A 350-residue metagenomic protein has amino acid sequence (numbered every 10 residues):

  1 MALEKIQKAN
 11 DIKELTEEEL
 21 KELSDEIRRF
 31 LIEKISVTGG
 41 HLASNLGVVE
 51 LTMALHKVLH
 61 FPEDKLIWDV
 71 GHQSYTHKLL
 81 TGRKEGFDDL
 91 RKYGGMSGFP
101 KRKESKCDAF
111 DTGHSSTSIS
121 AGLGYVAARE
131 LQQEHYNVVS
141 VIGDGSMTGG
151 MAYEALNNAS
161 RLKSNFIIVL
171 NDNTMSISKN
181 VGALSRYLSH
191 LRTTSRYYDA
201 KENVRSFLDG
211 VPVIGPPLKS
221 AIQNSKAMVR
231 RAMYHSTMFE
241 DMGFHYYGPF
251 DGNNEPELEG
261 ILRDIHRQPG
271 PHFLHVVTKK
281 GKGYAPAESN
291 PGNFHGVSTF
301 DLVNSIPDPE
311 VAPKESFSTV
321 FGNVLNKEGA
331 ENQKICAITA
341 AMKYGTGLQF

Functional and structural regions predicted by a protein language model:
M1-T81, M238-L262, Q268, H272-T278: N-terminal amphipathic, basic-rich helices that act as targeting or association modules
K8-K13, I32-G40, E104-D111, G243-G248 (+3 more regions): Glycine- and acidic
E19, L23, I27, L31 (+17 more regions): General structural feature for long, well-ordered alpha-helical segments within catalytic domains of soluble enzymes
D25-S36, H60, K92-G95, A127-L131 (+11 more regions): Generic secondary-structure signature for well-ordered alpha-helical cores
H41-L162, F317, E328-F350: Cofactor-binding active-site loop characterized by glycine-rich and histidine/acidic residues
D69, V141-I142, I167-N171, H275-K280: Short beta-strand segments
K84-P100, R161-S178, R196-D199, N203: A glycine-rich helix N-cap at a beta->alpha junction
T174-F321: Long, well-ordered, tryptophan-enriched scaffold segments
